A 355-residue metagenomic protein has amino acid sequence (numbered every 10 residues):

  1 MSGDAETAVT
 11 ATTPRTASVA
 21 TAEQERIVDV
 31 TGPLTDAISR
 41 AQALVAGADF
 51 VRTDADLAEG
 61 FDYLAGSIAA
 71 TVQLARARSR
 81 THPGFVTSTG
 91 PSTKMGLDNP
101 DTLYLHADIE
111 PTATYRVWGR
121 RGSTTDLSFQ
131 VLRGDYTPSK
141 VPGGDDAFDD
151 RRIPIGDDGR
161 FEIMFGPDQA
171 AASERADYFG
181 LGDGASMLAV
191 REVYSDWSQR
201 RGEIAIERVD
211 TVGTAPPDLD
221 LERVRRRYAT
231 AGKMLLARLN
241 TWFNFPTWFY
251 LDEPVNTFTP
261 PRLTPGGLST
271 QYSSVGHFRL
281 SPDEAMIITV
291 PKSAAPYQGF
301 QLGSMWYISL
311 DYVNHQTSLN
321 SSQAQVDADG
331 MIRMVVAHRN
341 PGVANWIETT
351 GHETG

Functional and structural regions predicted by a protein language model:
S2-G355: A compositional/structural signature for long, glycine/proline-rich flexible linkers and loops on extracytoplasmic
